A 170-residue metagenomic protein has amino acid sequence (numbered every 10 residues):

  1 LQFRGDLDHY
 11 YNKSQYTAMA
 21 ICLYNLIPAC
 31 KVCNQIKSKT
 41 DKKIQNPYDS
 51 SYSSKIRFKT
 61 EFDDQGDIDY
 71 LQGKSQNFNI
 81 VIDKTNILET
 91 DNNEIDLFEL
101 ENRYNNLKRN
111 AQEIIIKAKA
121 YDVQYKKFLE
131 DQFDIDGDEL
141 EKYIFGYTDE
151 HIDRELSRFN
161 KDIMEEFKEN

Functional and structural regions predicted by a protein language model:
L1, V32-C33: Short Cys/His-rich metal-coordination motifs, predominantly Zn2+-binding knuckles/fingers
L1-L26, K39-N46, S50-I56: Histidine-centered nuclease catalytic patch
Y10-Y11, Y16, Y24, Y48 (+8 more regions): Sequence-level detector for tyrosine residue identity
A29: The −1 position to Zn-ligating cysteines in a subset of zinc-ribbon hairpins
Q35-D96: Domain-level detector of nuclease and nuclease-like folds in predominantly extracellular/periplasmic contexts
Q76-N170: C-terminal, charged low-complexity interaction regions
